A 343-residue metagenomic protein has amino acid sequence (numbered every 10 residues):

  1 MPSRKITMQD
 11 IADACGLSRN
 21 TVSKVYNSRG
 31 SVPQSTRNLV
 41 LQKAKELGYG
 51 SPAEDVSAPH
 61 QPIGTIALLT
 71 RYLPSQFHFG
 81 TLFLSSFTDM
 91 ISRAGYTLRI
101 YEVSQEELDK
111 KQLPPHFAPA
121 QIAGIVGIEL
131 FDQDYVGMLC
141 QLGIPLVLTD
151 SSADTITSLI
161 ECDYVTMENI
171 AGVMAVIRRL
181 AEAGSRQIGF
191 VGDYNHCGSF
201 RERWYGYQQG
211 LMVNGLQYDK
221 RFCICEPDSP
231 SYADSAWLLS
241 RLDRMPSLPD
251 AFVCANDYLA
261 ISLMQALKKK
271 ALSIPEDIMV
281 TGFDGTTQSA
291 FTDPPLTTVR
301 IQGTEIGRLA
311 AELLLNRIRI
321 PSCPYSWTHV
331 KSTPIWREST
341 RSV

Functional and structural regions predicted by a protein language model:
M1-S57: N-terminal helix-turn-helix DNA-binding module of bacterial transcription factors
P2, N38, L47-L113, Q121-A123: Amphipathic helical "hinge" segments at domain boundaries
I91-V103, Q208-D234: Short beta-strand elements in bilobed, periplasmic/extracellular small-molecule ligand-binding domains
I128-A171, Y258, D284-L296: Flexible loop/hinge segments that line or gate small-molecule binding clefts
D163-F190, Q209, S231-S240, A260 (+1 more regions): Hydrophobic alpha-helical segments within soluble ligand-binding/sensing domains
M174-L216, S326-R341: An alpha-beta-alpha
Q187, Y218-F222, I274-M279: Short acidic capping loops at alpha-helix termini that bridge into adjacent secondary structure
A236-V343: Flexible loop/turn connectors
